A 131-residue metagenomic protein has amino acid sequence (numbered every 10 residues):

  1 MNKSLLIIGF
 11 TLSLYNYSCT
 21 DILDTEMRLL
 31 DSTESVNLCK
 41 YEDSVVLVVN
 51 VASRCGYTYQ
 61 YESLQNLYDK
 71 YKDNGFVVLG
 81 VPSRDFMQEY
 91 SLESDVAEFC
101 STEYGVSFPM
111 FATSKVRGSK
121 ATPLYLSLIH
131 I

Functional and structural regions predicted by a protein language model:
S4-S13: Sec-dependent N-terminal signal peptides
S18-C39, P123: N-terminal "domain-start" segment that seeds a small globular fold
E42-L47: Local sequence-structure signature of Cys/Sec-based thiol-disulfide redox active-site neighborhoods
N50-R54: Amphipathic alpha-helical repeat scaffolds
Y57-T122: Structural microenvironment flanking redox-active thiols in thiol-disulfide oxidoreductases
I129-I131: Conserved small/polar residues in nucleotide/adenosyl-binding loops
